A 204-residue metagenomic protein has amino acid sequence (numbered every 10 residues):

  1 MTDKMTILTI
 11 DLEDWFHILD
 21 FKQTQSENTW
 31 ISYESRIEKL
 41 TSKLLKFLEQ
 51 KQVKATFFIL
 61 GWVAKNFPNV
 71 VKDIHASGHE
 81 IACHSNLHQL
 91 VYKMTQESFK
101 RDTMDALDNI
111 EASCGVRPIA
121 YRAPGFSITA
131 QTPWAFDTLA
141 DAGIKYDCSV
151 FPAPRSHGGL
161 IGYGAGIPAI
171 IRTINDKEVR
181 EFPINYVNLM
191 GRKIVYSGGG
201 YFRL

Functional and structural regions predicted by a protein language model:
T2-S77, R122: Active-site beta->alpha N-cap acidic-glycine motif
T2-T6, K51-A55, A76-I81, C114-I119 (+2 more regions): Short, well-ordered coil/turn segments that N-cap beta-strands
I10-L12, F57-G61, C83-L87, R122-G125 (+2 more regions): A cross-domain feature marking catalytic cores of carbohydrate-active enzymes and several ubiquitous metabolic/repair
S26, I74-A76, F99-D102, D137-A140 (+1 more regions): Short, hinge-like loop/turn segments at secondary-structure boundaries
Y33-E38, T56-P68, Q89-K100, P124-Q131 (+1 more regions): Acidic-and-aromatic substrate-binding clefts and catalytic sites of carbohydrate-active enzymes
L40-Q50, K54, Q96-T132, T138-Y146: CE4/NodB-like, metal-dependent polysaccharide N-deacetylase domain that modifies extracellular/periplasmic N-acetylated
H79, C83-Q96, I119: Structural motif corresponding to the early beta-alpha repeats
V116-R117, A123-L204: Active-site-adjacent pocket scaffolds in enzyme catalytic domains
